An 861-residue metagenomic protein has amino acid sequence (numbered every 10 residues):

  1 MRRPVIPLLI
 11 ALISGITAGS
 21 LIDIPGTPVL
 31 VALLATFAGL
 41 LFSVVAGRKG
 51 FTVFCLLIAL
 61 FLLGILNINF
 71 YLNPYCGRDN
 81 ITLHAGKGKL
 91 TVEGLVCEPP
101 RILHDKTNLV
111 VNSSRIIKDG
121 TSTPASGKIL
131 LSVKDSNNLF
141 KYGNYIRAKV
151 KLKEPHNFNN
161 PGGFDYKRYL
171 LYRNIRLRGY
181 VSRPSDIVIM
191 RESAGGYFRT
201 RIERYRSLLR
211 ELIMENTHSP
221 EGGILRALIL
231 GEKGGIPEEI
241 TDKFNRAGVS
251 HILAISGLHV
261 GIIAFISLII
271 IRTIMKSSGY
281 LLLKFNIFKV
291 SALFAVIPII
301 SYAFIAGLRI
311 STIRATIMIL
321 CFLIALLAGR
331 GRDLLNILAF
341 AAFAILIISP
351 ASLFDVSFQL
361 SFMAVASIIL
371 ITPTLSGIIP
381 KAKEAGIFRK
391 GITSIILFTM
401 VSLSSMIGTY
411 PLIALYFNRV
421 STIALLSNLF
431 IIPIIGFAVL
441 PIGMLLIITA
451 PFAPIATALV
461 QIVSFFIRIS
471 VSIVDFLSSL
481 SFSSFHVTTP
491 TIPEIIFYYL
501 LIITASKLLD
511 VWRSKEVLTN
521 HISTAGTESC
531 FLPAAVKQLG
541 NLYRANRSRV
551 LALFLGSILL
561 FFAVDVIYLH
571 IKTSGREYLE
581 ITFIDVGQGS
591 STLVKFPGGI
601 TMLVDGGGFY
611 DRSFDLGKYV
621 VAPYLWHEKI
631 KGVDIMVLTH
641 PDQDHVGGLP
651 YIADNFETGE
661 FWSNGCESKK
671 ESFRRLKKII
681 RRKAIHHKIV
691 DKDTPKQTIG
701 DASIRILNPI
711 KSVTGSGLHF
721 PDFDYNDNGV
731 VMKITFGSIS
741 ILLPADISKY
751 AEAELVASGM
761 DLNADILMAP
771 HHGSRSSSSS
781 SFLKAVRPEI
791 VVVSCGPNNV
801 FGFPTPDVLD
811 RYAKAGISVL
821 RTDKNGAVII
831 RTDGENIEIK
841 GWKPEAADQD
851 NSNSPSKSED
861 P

Functional and structural regions predicted by a protein language model:
M1-N80, K89, R201, R314 (+5 more regions): N-terminal leader/targeting segments
R2, I10, C97, I146-A148 (+7 more regions): Aromatic-rich juxtamembrane segments at the membrane interface
R3, P7, G15, G47-R48 (+8 more regions): Hydrophobic alpha-helical transmembrane segments in multi-pass membrane proteins
L21-V29, V356, L426, S484-P490: Membrane-helix interface and helix-disruption motif detector
T27-A38, S361, N428-I434, T491-I495: Alpha-helical transmembrane segments of polytopic membrane proteins
A59-H251, F614, Y619-E628, G632 (+5 more regions): Membrane-interface helix/helix-cap signal primarily in integral membrane proteins
G94-L95, T107, I117-D119, D135-N138 (+6 more regions): Non-globular, low-confidence helical/coil segments that flank catalytic cores
A194, F198-N216, I224, E232 (+18 more regions): Hydrophobic alpha-helical segments of integral membrane proteins, encompassing both true transmembrane helices
